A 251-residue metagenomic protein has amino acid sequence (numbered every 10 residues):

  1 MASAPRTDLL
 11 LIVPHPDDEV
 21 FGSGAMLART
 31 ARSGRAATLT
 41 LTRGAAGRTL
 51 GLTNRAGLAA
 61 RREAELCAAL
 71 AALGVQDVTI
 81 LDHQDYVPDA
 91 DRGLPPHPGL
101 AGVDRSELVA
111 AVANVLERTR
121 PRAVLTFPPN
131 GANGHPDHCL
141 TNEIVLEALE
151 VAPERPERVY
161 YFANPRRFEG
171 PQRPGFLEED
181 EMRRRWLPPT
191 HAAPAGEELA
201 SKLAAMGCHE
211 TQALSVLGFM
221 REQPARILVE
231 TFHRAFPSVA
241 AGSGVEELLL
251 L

Functional and structural regions predicted by a protein language model:
M1-L10, D91-L251: Metal-dependent de-N-acetylase/amidase catalytic core
M1-R120, L146-V151: Active-site rim/loop-helix segments in enzyme catalytic domains that contact anionic ligands
